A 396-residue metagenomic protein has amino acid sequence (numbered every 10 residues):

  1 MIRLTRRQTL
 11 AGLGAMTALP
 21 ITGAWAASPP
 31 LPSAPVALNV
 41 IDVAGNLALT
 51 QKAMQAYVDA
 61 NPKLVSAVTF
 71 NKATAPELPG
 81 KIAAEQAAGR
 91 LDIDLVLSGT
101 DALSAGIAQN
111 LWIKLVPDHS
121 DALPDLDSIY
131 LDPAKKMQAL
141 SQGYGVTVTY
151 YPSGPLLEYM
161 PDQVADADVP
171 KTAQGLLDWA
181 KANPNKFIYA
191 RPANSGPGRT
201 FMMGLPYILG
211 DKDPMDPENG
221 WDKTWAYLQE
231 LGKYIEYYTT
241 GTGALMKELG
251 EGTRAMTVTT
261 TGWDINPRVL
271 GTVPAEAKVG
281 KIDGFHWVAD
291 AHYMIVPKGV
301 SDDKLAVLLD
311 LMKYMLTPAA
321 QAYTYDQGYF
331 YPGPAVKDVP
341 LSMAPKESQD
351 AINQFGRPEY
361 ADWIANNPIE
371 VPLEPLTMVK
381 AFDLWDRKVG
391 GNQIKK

Functional and structural regions predicted by a protein language model:
M1-M16: N-terminal secretory signal peptides and thylakoid transit peptides that target proteins across membranes
P29-A105, K247: Early extracytoplasmic/lumenal segment of secretory-pathway proteins
V43-Q51, A75-P76, S98-A244: Extracytoplasmic ligand-binding site segments that recognize negatively charged/polar headgroups
L103-A105, M256-A275: A ligand-binding cleft/hinge motif common to bilobed small-molecule-binding domains
L157-Q163, P206-G210, D290-K304, Y323-T324: A bilobed periplasmic-binding-protein/Venus flytrap-type ligand-binding module shared by bacterial periplasmic
W225-L231, P274-K298: Periplasmic-binding protein-like
M294-A365: Mature extracytoplasmic/periplasmic domains
P358-K396: Conserved C-terminal helix/tail region of periplasmic/extracytoplasmic solute-binding proteins
